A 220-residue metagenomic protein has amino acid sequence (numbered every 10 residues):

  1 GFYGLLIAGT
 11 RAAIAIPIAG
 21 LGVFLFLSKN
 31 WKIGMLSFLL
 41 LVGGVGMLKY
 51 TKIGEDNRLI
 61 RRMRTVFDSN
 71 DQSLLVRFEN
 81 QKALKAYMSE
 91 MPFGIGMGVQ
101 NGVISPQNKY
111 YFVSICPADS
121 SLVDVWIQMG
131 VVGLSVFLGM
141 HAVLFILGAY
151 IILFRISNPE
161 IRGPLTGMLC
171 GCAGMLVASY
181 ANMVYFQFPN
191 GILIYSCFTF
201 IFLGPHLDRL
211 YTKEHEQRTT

Functional and structural regions predicted by a protein language model:
G1-L27, V42, G46, I146-Y150 (+1 more regions): Alpha-helical transmembrane segments of multi-pass inner-membrane proteins
F2-Y3, I7-A8, L25-D68, Q72 (+1 more regions): A membrane-periplasm/extracellular boundary helix in multi-pass inner-membrane enzymes that assemble envelope glycans
R11-V23, G34-F38, G133-G139: Transmembrane-embedded, aromatic-rich helix segments that form part of the hydrophobic channel/pocket engaging
A15-G22, M63, P189-C197: Membrane-embedded alpha-helical segments of multi-pass membrane proteins, especially the transmembrane helices
G22-W31, F145-F154, T199-R209: Structural signal for the C-terminal ends of transmembrane alpha-helices and the immediately following loop
R64-K82, A86-M129, I151-R155: Long extracytoplasmic/lumenal interhelical loops at the membrane interface of multi-pass membrane proteins
V131-L176, Y211: Hydrophobic transmembrane alpha-helices and their immediate junctions
G167-T220: Transmembrane alpha-helices of multi-pass inner-membrane enzymes
